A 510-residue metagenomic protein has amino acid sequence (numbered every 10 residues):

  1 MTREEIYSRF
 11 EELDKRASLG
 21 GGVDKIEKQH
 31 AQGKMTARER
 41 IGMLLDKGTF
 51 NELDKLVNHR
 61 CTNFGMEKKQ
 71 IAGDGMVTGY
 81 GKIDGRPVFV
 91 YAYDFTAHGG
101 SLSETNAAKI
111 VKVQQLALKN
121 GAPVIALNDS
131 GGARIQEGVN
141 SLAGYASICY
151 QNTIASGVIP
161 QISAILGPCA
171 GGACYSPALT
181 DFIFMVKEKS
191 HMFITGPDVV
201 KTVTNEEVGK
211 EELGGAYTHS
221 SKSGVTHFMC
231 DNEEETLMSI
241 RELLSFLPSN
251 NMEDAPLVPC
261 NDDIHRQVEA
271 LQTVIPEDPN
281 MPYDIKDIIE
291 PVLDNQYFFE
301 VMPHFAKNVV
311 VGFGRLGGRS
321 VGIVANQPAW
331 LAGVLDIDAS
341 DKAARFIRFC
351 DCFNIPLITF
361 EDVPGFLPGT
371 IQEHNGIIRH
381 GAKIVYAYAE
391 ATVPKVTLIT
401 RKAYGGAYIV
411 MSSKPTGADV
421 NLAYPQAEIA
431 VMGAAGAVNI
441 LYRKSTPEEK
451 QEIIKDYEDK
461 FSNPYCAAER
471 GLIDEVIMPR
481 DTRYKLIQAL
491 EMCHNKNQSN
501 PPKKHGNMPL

Functional and structural regions predicted by a protein language model:
M1-L510: Ligand-binding clefts of soluble mixed alpha/beta catalytic domains
